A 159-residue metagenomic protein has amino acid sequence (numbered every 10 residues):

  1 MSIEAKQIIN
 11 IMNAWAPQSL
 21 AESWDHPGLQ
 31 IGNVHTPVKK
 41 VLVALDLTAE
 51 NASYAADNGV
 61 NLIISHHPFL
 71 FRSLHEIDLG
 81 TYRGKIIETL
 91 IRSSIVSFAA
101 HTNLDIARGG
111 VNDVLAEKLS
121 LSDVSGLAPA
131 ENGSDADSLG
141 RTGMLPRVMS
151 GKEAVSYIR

Functional and structural regions predicted by a protein language model:
M1-R159: Hydrophobic structural segments
